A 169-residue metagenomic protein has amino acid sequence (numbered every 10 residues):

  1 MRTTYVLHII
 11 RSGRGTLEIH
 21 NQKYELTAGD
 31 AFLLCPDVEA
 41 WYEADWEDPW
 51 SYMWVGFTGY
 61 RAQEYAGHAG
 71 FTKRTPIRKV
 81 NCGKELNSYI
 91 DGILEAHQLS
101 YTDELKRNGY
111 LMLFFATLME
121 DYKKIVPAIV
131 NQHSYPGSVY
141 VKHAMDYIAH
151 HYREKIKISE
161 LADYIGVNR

Functional and structural regions predicted by a protein language model:
M1-R74, L99, D103: N-terminal regulatory/effector-sensing and dimerization cores that precede helix-turn-helix DNA-binding domains
V6-I9, R61, E85-Y89, Y110 (+1 more regions): Amphipathic, well-ordered alpha-helical segments in soluble domains
K73-K84, A96-R107, A116-I165: Short, Lys/Arg-enriched, Trp-marked, Pro/Gly-tolerant hinge/linker segments that flank
